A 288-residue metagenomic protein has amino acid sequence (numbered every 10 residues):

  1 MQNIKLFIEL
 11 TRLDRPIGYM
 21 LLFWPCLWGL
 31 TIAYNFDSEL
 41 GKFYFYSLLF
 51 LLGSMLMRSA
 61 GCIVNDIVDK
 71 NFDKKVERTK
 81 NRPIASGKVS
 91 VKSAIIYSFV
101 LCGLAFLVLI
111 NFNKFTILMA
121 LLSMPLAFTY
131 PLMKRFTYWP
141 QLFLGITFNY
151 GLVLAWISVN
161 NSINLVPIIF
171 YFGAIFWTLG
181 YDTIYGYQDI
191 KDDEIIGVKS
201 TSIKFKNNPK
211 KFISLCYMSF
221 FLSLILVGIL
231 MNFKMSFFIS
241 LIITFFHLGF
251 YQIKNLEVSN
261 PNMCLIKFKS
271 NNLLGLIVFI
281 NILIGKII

Functional and structural regions predicted by a protein language model:
M1-F7, C62-V89, T183-K206, K254-M263: Cytosolic, membrane-interface loops and tails of multi-pass inner-membrane proteins
I4-E9, W28, S59, T79-I169 (+3 more regions): Intramembrane alpha-helical segments
K5, I17-L21, G41, F45-L49 (+9 more regions): Alpha-helical transmembrane segments of integral membrane proteins
K5-G18, K88, K134, S200-I213 (+1 more regions): Membrane interfacial helix-start motif at the N-side
M20-L30, P83, L144-I157, K204 (+2 more regions): Small-residue-rich segments of transmembrane alpha-helices in multi-pass membrane proteins, especially helix faces
F23-L27, T31-V68, R78, C102-I110 (+3 more regions): Membrane-embedded alpha-helical segments that form the functional core of polytopic membrane enzymes, especially those
L49-S54, K70-A120, F176, I195-F238 (+1 more regions): Multi-pass membrane catalytic core of lipid/isoprenoid biosynthesis enzymes
L222, L226-I288: Extended hydrophobic alpha-helices typical of membrane-associated regions
